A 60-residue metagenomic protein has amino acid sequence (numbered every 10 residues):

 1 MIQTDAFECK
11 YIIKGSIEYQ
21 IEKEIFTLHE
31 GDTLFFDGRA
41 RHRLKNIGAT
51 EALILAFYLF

Functional and structural regions predicted by a protein language model:
M1-T4, K45-I47: Short histidine-centered beta-strand/loop micro-motifs that create catalytic or ligand/metal-coordination sites
I2-Y19: Short, conserved beta-strand element in jelly-roll/cupin
G15-Q20, T33, H42: Short beta-strand segments in beta-sandwich/barrel cores
E22-D37: Short acidic-glycine-tyrosine-enriched beta hairpin
H29, G38-F60: Ligand-binding loop in jelly-roll beta-barrel domains
